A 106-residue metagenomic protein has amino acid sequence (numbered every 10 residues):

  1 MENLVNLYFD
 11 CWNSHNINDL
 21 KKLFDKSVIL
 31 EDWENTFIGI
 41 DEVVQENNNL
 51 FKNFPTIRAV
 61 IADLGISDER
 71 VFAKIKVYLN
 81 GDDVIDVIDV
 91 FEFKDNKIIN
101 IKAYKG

Functional and structural regions predicted by a protein language model:
N6-D10: Amphipathic alpha-helical repeat scaffolds
N13, E31, V44-G106: A beta-strand edge to alpha-helix "cap/lid" segment located at domain peripheries
S14-S27: Short, well-ordered alpha-helical segments enriched in acidic and aromatic residues
I38-E42: Short beta-edge strand/loop motif at the mouth of beta-sheet-based domains
